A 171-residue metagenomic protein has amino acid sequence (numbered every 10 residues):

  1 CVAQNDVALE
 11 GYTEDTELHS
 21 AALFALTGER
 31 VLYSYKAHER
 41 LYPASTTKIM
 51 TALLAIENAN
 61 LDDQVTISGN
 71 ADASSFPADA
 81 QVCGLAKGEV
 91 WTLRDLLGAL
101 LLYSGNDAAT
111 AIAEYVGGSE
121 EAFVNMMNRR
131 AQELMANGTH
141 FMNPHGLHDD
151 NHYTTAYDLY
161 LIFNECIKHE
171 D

Functional and structural regions predicted by a protein language model:
C1-Y157, N164-E170: Active-site-adjacent loops and short helices of periplasmic peptidoglycan-processing enzymes
